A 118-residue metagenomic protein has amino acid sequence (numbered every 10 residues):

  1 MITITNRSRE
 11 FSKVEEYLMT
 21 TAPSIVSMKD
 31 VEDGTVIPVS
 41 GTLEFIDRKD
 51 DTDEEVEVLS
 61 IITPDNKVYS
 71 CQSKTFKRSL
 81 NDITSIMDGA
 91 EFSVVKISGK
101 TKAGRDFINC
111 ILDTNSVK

Functional and structural regions predicted by a protein language model:
M1-P64, A103, I111-V117: OB-fold ssDNA-binding interfaces and closely related basic DNA-contact patches used across DNA replication/repair
E16-L18, K74-T75, M87-A90: A short linear-motif detector with a strong N-terminal bias
G41, S93-V94, G99: Compositionally biased regions
E44, S73-R78: A short, sequence-level motif marking secondary-structure junctions
K49-D51, S73, N81-I83: Generic alpha-helix signal with a bias toward terminal, lower-confidence helices and secondary-structure junctions
K67-Q72: A short macromolecule-binding patch
R78-V95: Short nucleic-acid-contacting surface segments enriched for D/E, G, S/T with interspersed K/R
S98-F107: OB-fold single-stranded nucleic acid-binding module
